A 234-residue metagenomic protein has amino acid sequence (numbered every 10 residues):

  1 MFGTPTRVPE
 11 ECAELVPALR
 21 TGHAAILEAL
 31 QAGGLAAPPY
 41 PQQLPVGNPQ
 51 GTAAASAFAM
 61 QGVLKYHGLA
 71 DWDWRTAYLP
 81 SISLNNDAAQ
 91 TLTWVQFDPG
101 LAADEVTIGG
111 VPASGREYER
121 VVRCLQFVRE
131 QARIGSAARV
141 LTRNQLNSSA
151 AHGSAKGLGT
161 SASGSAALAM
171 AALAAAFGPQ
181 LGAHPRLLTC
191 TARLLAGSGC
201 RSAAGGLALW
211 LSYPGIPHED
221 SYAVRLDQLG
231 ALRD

Functional and structural regions predicted by a protein language model:
M1-K156, L173-G182: ATP-binding N-lobe of GHMP and related small-molecule kinases
M1-R7, E11-A18, A183-D234: ATP-dependent small-molecule kinase catalytic core of the GHMP/sugar-kinase superfamily and closely related
K65-L69, P80, L84-A88, T160 (+3 more regions): Generic structural "secondary-structure junction" signal
K156-A162: Short helix-coil transition sites and intra-membrane helix breaks within transmembrane domains of multi-pass
S163-A176: Stable alpha-helical structural segments in soluble proteins, enriched in small hydrophobic residues
